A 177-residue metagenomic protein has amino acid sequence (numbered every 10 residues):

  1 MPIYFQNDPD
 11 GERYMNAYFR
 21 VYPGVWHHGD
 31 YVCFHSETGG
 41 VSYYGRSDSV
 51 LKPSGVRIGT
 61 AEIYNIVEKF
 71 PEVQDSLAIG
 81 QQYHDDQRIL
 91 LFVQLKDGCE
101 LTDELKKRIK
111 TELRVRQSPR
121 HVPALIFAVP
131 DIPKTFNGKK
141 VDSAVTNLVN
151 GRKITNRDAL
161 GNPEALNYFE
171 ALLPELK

Functional and structural regions predicted by a protein language model:
M1-T60, K69: Conserved ATP-binding/catalytic segment of the ANL
Y18-V21, Y31-E37, K69-P71, A78-Q87 (+3 more regions): AMP-binding (ANL) adenylation modules
Y44-G45, L90-V93: Short, aliphatic-rich beta-strand segments
R46-S47, I63, T146, A159: Residue-level structural signal for beta-strand termini and adjacent loop
T60-I63, N137: Extended, hydrophobic alpha-helical segments in both membrane/secreted and soluble proteins
L77-Q82, L90-L91, K110-K177: Conserved C-terminal "lid"/linker of ANL adenylate-forming enzymes
C99-R108: Short, conserved charged micro-motifs
